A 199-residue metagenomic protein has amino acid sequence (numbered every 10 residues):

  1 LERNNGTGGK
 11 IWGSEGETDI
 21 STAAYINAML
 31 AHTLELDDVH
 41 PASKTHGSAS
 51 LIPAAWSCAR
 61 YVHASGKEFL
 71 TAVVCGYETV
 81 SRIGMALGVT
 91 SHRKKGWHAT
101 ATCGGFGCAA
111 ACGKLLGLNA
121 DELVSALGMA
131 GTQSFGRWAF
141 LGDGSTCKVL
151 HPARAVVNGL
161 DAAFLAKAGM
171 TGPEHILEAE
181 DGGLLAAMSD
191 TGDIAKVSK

Functional and structural regions predicted by a protein language model:
L1-S198: N-terminal core-entry segment
